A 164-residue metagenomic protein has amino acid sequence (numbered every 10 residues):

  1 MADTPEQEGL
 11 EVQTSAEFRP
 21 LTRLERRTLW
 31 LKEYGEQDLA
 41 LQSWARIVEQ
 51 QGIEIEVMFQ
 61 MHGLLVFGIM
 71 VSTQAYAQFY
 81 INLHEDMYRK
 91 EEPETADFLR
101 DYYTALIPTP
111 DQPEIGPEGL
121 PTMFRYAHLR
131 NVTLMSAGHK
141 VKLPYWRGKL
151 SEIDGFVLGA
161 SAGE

Functional and structural regions predicted by a protein language model:
A2-E164: Conserved RNA-binding domains used in RNP assembly and mRNA/RNA metabolism
